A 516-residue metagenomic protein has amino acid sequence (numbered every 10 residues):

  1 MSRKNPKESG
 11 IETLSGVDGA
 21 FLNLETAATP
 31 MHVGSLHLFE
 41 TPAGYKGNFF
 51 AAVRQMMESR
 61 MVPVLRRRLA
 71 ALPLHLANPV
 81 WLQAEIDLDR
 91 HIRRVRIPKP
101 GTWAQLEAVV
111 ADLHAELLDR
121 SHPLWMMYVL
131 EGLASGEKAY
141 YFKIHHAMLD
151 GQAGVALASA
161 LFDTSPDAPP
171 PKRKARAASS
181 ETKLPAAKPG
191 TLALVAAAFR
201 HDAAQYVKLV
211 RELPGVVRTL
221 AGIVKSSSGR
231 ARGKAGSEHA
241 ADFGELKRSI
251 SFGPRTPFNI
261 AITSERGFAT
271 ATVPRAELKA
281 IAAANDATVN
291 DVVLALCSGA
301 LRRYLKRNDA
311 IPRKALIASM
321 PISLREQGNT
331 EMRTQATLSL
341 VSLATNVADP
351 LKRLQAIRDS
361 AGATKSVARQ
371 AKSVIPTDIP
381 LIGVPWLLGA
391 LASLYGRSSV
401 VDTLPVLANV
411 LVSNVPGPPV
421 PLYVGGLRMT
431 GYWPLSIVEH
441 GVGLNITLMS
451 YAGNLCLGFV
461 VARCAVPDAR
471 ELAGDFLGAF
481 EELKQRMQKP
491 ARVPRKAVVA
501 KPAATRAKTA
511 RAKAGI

Functional and structural regions predicted by a protein language model:
S2-V17, L36-F49, R54-V442, I446-L477 (+1 more regions): Soluble acyl-CoA-dependent acyltransferase catalytic core bearing the H(X)4D motif
F21-L22: N-terminal-proximal low-complexity accessory segments that begin disordered and transition into the first
